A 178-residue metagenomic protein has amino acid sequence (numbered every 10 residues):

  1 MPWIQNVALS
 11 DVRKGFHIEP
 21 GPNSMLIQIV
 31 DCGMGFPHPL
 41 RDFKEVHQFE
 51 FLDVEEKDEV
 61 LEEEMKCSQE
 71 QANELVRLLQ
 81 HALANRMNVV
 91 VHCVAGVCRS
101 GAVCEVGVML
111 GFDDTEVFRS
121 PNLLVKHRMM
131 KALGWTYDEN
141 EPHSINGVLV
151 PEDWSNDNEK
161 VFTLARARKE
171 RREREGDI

Functional and structural regions predicted by a protein language model:
M1-G35, G176: Cys-based phosphatase fold recognition centered on the PTP superfamily
H17-N23, R41, H81-N85: Flexible, charged surface loops at secondary-structure boundaries
N23, G33-E55: Polybasic, low-complexity association/targeting segments
G35-P37, K57, C98-A102: Short catalytic/ligand-binding loop motif for oxyanion handling, primarily in non-cytosolic enzymes, centered on
L40-F43, C104-V108: Short, glycine/charged-enriched secondary-structure capping and boundary segments
H47, F51-V90: Helix-loop module immediately N-terminal to the HCX5R catalytic loop in PTP-like cysteine phosphatase domains
Q80-N88, E105-I178: PTP/DSP superfamily signal
V89-V106: A phosphate-binding catalytic loop at a beta-strand-loop-alpha-helix junction that coordinates phosphoryl groups
